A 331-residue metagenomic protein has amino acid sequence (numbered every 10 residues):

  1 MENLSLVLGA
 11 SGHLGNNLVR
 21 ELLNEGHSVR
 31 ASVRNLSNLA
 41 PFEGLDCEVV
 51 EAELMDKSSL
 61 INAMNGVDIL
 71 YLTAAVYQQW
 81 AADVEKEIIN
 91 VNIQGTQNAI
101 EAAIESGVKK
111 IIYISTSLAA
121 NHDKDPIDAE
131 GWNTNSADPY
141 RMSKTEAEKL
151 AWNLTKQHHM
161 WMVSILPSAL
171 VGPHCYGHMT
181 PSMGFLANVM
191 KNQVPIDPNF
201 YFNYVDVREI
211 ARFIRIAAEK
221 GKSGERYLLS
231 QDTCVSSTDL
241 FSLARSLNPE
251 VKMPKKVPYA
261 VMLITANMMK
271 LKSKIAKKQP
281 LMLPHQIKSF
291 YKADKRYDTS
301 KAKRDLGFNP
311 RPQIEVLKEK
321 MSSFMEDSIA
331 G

Functional and structural regions predicted by a protein language model:
S5-E25: N-terminal Rossmann NAD(P)H-binding glycine-rich loop of SDR-like oxidoreductase domains
L36-Q94: NAD(P)H-binding glycine-rich loop region in Rossmannoid oxidoreductase-like domains and their noncatalytic homologs
L72, V76, E85-Y140: Conserved Rossmann-fold NAD(P)-dependent oxidoreductase catalytic core, especially the SDR/UDP-sugar
Q79-W80, T116-D125, L170-C175, M179: Conserved catalytic-site region of short-chain dehydrogenase/reductase
A81, G184-V205, E209, F213: A conserved pocket-lining segment of Rossmann-fold NAD(P)-dependent short-chain dehydrogenase/reductase
K149-H174: Conserved beta-loop-beta element that borders a ligand/cofactor-binding pocket
H158-M160, G172-G184, A217-Y227, E250-K252: Glycine/proline-rich active-site loop of Rossmann-fold NAD(P)-dependent oxidoreductases
Y201, F213-L281, T299, R304 (+2 more regions): Mid/C-terminal beta-alpha module of Rossmann-like enzyme folds, strongest in SDR-family dehydrogenases/epimerases
